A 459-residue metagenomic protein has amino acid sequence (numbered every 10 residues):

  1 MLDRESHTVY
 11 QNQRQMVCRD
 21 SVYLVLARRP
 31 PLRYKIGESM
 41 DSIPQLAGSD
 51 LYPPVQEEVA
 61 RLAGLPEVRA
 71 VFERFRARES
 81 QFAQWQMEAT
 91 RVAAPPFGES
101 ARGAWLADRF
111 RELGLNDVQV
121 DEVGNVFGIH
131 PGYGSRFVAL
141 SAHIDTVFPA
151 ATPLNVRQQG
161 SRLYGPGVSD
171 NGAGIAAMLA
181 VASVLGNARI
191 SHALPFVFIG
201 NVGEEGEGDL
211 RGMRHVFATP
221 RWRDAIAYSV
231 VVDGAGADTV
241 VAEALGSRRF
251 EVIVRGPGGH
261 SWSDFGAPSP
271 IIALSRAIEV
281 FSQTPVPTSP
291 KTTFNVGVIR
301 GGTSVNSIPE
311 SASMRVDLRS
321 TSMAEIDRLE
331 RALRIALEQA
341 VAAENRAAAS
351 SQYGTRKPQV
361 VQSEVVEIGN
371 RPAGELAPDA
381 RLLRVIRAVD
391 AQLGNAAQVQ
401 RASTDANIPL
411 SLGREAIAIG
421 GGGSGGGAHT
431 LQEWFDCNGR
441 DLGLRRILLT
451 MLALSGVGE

Functional and structural regions predicted by a protein language model:
L2, L24-L26, L32: Leucine-biased recognition of intrinsically disordered, low-complexity hydrophobic segments
Y10, S21, Y34-K35: Short, positively charged and aromatic/hydrophobic N-terminal segments
M40-A70, M87, W262-S263, P270-E459: Metal-dependent amide/peptide-bond hydrolase catalytic core, centered on the "pita-bread" metallohydrolase fold
D41-Y164, N187: Acidic/His- and Gly-rich active-site-bordering loop/insert found across diverse amide/peptide-bond hydrolases
L154-G167, R255-G258, A391, A428-H429: Glycine/charged-rich beta-loop-alpha catalytic/anionic-binding loops adjacent to active sites
G167, N171-L245, P287, S455 (+1 more regions): Acidic/histidine-rich catalytic neighborhood of metal-dependent amide-processing enzymes
